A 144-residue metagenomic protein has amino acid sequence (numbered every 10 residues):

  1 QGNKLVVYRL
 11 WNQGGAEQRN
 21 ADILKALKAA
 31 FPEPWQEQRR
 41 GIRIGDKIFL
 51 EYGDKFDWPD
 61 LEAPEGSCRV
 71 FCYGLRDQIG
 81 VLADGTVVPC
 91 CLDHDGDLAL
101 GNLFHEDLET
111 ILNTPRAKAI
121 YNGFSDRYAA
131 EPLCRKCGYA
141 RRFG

Functional and structural regions predicted by a protein language model:
Q1-P32: Radical SAM/AdoMet-radical enzyme domain recognition
K25-S67, T86, L92-R142: C-terminal accessory region of radical SAM enzymes
Y73-L75: Short, small/polar residue-rich loop motifs at catalytic or cofactor-binding pockets
Q78: Short hydrophobic/aromatic beta-strand element in the GNAT-like acyltransferase core that lines or flanks the acyl-donor
V81-L82: Short, acidic, Ser/Thr-enriched surface-loop or helix-capping motifs
